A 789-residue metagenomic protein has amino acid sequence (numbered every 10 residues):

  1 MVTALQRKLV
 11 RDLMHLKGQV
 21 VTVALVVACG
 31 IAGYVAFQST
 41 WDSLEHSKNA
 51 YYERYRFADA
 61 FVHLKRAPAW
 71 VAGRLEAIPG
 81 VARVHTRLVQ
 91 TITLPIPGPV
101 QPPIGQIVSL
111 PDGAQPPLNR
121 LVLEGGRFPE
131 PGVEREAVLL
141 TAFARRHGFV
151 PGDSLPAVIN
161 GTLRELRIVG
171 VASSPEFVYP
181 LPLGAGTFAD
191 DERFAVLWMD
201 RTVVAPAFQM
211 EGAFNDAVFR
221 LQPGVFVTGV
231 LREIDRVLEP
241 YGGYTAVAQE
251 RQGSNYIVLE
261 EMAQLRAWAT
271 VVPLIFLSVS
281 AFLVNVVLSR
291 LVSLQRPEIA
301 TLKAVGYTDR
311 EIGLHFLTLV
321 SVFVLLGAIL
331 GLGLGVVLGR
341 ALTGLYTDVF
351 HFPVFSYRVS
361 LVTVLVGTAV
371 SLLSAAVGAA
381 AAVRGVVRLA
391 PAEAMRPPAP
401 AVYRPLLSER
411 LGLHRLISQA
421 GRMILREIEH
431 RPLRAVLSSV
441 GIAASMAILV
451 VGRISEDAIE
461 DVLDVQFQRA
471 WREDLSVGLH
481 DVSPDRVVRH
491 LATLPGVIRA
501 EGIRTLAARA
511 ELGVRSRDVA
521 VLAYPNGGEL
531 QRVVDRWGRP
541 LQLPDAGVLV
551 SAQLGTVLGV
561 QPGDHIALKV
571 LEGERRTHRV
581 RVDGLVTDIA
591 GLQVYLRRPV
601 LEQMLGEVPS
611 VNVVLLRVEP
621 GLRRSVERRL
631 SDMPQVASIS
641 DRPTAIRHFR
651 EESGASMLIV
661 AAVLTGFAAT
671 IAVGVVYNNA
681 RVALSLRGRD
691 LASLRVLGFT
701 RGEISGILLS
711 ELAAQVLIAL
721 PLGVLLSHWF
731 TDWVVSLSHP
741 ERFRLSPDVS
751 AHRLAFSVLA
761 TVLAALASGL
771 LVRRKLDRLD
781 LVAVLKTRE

Functional and structural regions predicted by a protein language model:
M1-I31, L291, D309, L317 (+5 more regions): N-terminal Sec/SRP start-transfer signal
V2-S278, R290, D309-R310, Q466-F467 (+5 more regions): Membrane transport/envelope proteins' first extracytoplasmic loop
L16, R266, F282-V324, G674-V716: Interfacial "coupling" helices/loops that link adjacent transmembrane helices in transporter permeases
E53, D59-K65, S418-D545, L549-Q553 (+3 more regions): Juxtamembrane segments of multi-pass membrane proteins
F282-S293, P297-A300, S321-F352, V362-R388 (+4 more regions): Small-residue-rich transmembrane alpha-helices
L389-P405, D777-E789: Short cytosolic juxtamembrane segments of multi-pass membrane proteins
A435, I503, V611-V618, E627-P747 (+3 more regions): C-terminal transmembrane helical bundles of large multi-pass transporters and their helix-start/helix-kink determinants
